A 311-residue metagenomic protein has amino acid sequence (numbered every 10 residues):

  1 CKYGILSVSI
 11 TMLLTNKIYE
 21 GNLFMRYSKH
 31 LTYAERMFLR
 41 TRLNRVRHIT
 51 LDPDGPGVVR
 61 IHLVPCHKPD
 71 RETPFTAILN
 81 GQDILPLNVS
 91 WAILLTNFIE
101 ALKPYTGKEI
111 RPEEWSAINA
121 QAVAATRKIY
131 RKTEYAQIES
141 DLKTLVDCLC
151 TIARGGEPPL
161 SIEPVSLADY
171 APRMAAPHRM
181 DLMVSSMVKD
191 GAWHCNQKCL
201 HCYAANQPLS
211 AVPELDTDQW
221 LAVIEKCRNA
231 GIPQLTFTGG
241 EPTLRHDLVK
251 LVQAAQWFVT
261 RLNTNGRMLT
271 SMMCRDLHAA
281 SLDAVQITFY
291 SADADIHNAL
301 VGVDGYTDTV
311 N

Functional and structural regions predicted by a protein language model:
I5, I10, L14-T106: Acidic, low-complexity/disordered tracts enriched in E/D and polar residues
G21, D83, L87-R179: Long, charge-rich, low-complexity alpha-helical segments
Y130, Q137-T144, I152, E157-A284: Conserved alpha-helical substructure of the radical SAM core
N206-A211, D293-L300: A short acidic, helix-capping loop that chelates divalent metal ions and anchors anionic groups
R267-L269, A292-D295: Short gly/pro/ser/thr-enriched loop/turn and capping motifs at secondary-structure boundaries
L282-A292: Non-cysteine beta-strand/loop elements that form the S-adenosyl-L-methionine
V301-N311: Glycine-rich S-adenosyl-L-methionine
